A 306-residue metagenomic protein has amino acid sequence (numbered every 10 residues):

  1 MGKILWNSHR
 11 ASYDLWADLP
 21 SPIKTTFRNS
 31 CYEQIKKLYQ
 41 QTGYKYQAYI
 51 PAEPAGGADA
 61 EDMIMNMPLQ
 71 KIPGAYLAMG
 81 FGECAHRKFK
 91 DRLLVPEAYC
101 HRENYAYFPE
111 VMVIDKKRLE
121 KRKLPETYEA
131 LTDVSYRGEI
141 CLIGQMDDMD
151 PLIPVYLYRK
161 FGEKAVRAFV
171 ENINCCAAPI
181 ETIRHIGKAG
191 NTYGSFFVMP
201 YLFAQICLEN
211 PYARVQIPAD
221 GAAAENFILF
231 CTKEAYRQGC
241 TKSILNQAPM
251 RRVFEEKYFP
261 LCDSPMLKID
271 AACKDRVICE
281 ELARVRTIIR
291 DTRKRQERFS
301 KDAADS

Functional and structural regions predicted by a protein language model:
M1-P125, A130-T132: N-terminal segment of the mature folded domain
S21-P22, P68, G82-E83, R118-L119 (+4 more regions): Short, solvent-exposed loop/turn segments at secondary-structure junctions
P54-M63, K71-Y76, Y136-G138, K188-M199 (+1 more regions): Alpha-to-beta junction loops
G57, M149-P218: Ligand-binding pocket segment of bilobal, Venus flytrap-like solute-binding proteins
E97, R102, L208-A223, K233: Short beta-strand->loop
V111-L119, A224-I244, R252-Y258: A bilobed periplasmic-binding-protein/Venus flytrap-type ligand-binding module shared by bacterial periplasmic
E129-P151, V155-L157: Short loop->beta-strand "edge-of-pocket" segments that line small-molecule binding or catalytic clefts across diverse
Y236-S306: Extracellular/periplasmic juxtamembrane helices and adjacent flexible linkers that interface with membrane partners
